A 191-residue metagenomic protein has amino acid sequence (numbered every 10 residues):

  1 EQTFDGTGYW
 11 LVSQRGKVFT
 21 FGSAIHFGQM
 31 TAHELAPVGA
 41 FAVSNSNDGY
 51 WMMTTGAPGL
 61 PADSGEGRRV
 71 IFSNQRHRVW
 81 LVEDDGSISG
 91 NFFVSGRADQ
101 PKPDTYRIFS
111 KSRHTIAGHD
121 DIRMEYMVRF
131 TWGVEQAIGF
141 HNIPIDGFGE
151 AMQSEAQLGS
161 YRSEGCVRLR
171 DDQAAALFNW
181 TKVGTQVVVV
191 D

Functional and structural regions predicted by a protein language model:
E1-T55: Trp/Gly-enriched beta-strand/coil motifs that build multi-repeat beta-propeller-like domains and related W-rich binding
G8-W10, R69-I71, M127-R129: Short, surface-exposed charged micro-motifs
Q14-R15, E83-D85, W132-G133: Short acidic-glycine loop/turn motifs at beta-strand connectors
K17, A24-G28, D85-G90, D146-G147 (+1 more regions): Short, surface-exposed beta-strand-loop junctions and turns on beta-sheet-rich folds
F19, W80-V82, V128: Conserved hydrophobic/aromatic positions in well-ordered beta-strands
S44-S110, H114, Q186-D191: Intrinsically disordered, low-complexity, Pro/Ser/Thr/Asn/Gly/Ala-rich spacer/linker segments adjacent to signal
T54-G65, P101-P103, S112-D191: Exported/periplasmic cell-wall-interacting domains
